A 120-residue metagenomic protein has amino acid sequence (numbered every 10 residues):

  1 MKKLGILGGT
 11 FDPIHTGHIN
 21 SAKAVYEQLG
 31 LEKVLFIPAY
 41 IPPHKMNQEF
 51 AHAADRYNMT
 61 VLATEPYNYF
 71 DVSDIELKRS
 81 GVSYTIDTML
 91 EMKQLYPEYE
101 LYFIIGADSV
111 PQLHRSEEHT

Functional and structural regions predicted by a protein language model:
M1-E118: Nucleotidyltransferase catalytic core that binds NTPs
